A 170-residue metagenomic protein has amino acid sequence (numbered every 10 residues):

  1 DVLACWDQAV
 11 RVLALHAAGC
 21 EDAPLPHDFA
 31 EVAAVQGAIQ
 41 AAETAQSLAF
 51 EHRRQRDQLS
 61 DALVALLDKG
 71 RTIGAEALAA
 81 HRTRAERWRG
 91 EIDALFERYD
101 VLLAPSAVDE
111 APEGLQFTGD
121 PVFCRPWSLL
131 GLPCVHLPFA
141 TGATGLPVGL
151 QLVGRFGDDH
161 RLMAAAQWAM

Functional and structural regions predicted by a protein language model:
D1-V35: Gly/Ser-rich, acidic/histidine-flanked active-site/gating loops
D7-H16, I73, A79, T83 (+1 more regions): Structural helix-boundary/capping segments
V12, H16, S47, L95: Short alpha-helical functional segments enriched in proximate histidine and acidic residues
A34-I39, A80, S106-R125: Short, surface-exposed loop/helix-turn segments at secondary-structure junctions that function as lids/hinges flanking
A38-R89, D93, P138-G149: Short helix-loop capping/hinge segments that flank enzyme active sites or metal/cofactor-binding pockets
E91, F117-P138: Small-aliphatic-rich amphipathic alpha-helix that forms the alpha element of a beta-alpha
